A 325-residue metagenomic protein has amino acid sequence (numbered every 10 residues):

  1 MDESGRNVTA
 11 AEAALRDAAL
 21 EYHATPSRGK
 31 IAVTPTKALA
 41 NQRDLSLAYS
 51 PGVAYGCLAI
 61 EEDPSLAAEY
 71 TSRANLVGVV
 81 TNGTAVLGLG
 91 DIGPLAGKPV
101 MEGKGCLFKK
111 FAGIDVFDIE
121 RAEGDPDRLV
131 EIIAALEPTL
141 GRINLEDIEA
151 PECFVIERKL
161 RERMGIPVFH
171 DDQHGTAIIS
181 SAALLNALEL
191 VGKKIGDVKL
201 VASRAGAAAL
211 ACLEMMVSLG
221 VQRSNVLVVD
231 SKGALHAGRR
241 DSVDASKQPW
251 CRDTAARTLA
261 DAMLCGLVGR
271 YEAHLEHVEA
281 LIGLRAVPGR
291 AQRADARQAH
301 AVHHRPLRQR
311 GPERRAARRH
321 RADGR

Functional and structural regions predicted by a protein language model:
D2-V168: N-terminal ligand-binding/catalytic initiation module
C57-L58, Y70, L87-G90, A211 (+4 more regions): Short helix/loop capping segments that flank catalytic or ligand/cofactor-binding pockets
S65-Y70, I133, L190-V191, M215-S218 (+2 more regions): A generic local secondary-structure boundary/capping motif
A85-V86, E146-C153, H174-G175, A205-L210 (+1 more regions): Gly/Ser/Thr-rich loops at beta-strand to alpha-helix junctions that form or flank small-molecule/cofactor-binding
L87, P94-A112, M164, H170 (+3 more regions): Glycine-rich phosphate/diphosphate-binding loop of Rossmann-like nucleotide-binding domains
D118, N144-D147, V168-D171, A202 (+2 more regions): General beta-strand structural signal in soluble alpha/beta enzymes
R257-P288: N-terminal glycine-rich phosphate/adenylate-binding segment common to multiple enzyme folds
